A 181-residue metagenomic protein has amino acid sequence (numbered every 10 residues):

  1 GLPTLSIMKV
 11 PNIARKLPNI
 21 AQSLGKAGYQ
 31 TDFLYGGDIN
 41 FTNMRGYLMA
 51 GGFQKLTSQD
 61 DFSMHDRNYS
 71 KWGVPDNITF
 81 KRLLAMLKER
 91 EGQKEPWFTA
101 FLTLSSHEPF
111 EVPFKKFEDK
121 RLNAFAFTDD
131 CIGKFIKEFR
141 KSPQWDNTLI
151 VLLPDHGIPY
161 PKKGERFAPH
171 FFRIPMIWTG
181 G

Functional and structural regions predicted by a protein language model:
G1-G181: Solvent-exposed soluble domains appended to multi-pass membrane proteins
